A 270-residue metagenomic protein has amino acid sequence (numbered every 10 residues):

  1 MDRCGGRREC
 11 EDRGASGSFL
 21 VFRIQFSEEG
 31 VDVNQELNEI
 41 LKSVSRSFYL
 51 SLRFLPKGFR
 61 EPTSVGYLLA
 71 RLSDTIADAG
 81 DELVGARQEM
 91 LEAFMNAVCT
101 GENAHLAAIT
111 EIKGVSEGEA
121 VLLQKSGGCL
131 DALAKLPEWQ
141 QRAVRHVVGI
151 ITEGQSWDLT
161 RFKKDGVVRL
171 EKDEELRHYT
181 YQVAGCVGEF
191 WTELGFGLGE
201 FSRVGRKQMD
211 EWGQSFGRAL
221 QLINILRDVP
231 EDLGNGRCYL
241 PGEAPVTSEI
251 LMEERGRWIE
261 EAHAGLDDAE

Functional and structural regions predicted by a protein language model:
R13, L20-R23: Short hydrophobic targeting helices and cationic amphipathic motifs that mediate membrane/organellar targeting
F22-E270: Acidic catalytic motifs of isoprenoid enzymes
